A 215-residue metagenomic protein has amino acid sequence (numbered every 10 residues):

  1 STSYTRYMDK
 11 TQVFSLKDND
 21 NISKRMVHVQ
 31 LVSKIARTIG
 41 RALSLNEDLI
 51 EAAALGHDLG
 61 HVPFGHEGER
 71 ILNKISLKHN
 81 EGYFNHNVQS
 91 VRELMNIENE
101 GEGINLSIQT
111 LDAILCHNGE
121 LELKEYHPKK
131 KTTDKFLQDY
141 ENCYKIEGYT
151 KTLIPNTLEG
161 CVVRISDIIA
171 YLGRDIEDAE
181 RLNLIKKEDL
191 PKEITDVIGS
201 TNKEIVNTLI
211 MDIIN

Functional and structural regions predicted by a protein language model:
S1-R25, L31-I39, Y83-F84, V88 (+1 more regions): Histidine-centered, transition-metal-coordinating active-site segments
Q12-L77, E81-F84: Well-ordered mid-protein domain cores that form the structural environment of catalytic cofactors
